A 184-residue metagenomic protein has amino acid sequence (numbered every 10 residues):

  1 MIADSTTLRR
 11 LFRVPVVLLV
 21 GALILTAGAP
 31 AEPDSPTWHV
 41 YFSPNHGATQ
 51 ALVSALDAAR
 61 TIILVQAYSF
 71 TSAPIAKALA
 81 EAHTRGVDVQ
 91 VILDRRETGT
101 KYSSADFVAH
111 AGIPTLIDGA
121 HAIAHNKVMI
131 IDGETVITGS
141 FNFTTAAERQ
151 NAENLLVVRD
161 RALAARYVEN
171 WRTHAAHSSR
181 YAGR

Functional and structural regions predicted by a protein language model:
M1-R9: N-terminal secretory signal peptides that target proteins for export/translocation
F12-P36: Bacterial Sec-dependent signal peptides at the C-terminal "C-region" and cleavage site
A31-L52: Short N-terminal segments immediately surrounding and downstream of signal-peptide cleavage
H39-Y41, L64-Q66, Q90-L93, L116-I117 (+3 more regions): Structural recognition of the beta-strand scaffold that forms the well-ordered cores of secreted hydrolase catalytic
L52-P114: Primarily the HKD phosphodiesterase
I62, S69-A73, R95-G99, H121-A124 (+3 more regions): Solvent-exposed loop/turn segments at secondary-structure junctions within structured extracellular/periplasmic domains
S103-Q150: Surface-exposed, polar helix/loop patches in the mature regions of secreted/periplasmic/lumenal proteins that form
I131, V136-R184: Signature of lipid phosphatidyltransferase scaffolds
